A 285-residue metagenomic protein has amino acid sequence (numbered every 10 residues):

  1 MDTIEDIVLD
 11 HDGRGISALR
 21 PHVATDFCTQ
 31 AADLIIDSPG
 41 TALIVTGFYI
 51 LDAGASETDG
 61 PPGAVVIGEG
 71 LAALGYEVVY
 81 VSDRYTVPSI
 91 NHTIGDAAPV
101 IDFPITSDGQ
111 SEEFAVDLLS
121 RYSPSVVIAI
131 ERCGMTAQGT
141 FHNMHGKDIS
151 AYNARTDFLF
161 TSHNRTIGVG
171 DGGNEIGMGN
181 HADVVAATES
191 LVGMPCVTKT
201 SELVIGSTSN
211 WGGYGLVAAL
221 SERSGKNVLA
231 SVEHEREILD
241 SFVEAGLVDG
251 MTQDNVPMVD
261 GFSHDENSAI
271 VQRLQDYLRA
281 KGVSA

Functional and structural regions predicted by a protein language model:
M1-T41: Positively charged, low-complexity intrinsically disordered leader regions
L19-V23, T46-P62: Short, glycine-rich nucleotide/cofactor-binding loops
T41, S125-V126: Structural motif
S56-P61, V126-V127, R132-K226: Conserved mixed alpha/beta catalytic, RNA-binding, or beta-rich assembly cores of soluble enzyme, regulatory
E57-G75: Histidine-anchored nucleotide/phosphate-binding helix
Y76-Y85: Short internal beta-strands
I94-L118: A glycine-rich helix N-cap at a beta->alpha junction
I176-A285: C-terminal functional extensions of proteins
